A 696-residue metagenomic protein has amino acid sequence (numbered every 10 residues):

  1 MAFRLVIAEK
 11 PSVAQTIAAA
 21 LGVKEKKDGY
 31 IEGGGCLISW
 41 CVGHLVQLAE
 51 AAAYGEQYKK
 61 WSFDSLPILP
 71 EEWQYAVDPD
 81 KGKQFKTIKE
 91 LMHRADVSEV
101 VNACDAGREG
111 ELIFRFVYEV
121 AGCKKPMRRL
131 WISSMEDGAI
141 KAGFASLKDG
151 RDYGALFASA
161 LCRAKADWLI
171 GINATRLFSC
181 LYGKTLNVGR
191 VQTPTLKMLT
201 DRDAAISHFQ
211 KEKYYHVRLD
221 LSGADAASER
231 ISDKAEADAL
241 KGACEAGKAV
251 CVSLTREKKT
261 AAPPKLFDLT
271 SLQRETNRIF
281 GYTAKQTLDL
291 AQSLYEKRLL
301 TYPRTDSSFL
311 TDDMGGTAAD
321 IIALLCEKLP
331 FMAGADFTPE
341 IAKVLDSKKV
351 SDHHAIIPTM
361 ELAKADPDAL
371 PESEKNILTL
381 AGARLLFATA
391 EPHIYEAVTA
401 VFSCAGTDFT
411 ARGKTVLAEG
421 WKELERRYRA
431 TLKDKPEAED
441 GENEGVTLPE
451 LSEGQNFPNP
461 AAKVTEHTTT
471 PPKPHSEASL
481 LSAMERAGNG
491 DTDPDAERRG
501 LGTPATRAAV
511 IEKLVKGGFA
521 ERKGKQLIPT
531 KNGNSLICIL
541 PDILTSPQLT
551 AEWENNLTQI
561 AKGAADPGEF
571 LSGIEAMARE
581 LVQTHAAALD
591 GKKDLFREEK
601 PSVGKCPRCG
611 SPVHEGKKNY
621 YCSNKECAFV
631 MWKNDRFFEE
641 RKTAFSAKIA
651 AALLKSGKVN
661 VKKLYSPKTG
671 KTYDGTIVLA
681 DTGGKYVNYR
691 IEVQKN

Functional and structural regions predicted by a protein language model:
M1-A164, W168, D434, P471: Intrinsically disordered, low-complexity regulatory segments
A2-L5, A103-A106, G183-T185, R256-K265 (+3 more regions): Conserved short loop/turn motifs at secondary-structure junctions
A2-L5, K81, M92, V120 (+5 more regions): Basic, low-complexity terminal or inter-domain segments flanking catalytic cores
P11-A18, G35-I38, V42, D78-K89 (+19 more regions): Amphipathic alpha-helical transducer elements in NTP-driven molecular machines
P126, L196, L300: Conserved ATP-binding/catalytic motifs of P-loop helicase motor domains
D137-L221, R256-T260: C-terminal or mid-to-C-terminal helical accessory/interaction module adjacent to the motor/catalytic core
A235-F267, Q273: Metal- or metallocofactor-binding catalytic centers and their adjacent structured scaffolds across diverse enzyme
